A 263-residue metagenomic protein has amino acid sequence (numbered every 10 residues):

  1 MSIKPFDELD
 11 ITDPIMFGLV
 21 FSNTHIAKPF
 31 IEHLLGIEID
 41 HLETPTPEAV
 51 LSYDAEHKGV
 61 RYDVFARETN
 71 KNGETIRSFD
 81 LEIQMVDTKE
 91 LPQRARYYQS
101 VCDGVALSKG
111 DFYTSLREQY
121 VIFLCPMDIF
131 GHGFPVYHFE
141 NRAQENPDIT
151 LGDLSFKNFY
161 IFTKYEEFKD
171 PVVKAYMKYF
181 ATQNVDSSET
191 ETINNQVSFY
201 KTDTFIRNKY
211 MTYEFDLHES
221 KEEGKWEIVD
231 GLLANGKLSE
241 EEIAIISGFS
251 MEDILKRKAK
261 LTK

Functional and structural regions predicted by a protein language model:
M1-F156, E166-F168: Accessory alpha/beta interaction modules
S2-D7, R67-Q84, K164, D170-K263: Short, charged alpha-helical interaction segments and adjacent helix-coil junctions
L154-F162, F180: C-terminal segments that line or cap access tunnels to active or ligand-binding sites in enzymes and enzyme-associated
